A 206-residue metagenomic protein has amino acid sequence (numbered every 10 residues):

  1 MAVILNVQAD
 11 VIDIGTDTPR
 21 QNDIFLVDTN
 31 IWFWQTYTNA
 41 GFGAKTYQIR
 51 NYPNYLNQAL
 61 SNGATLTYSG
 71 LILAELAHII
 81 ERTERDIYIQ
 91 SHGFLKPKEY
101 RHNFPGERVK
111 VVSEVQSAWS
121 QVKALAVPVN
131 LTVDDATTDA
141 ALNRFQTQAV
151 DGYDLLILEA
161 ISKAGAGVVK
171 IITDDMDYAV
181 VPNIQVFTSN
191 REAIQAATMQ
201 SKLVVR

Functional and structural regions predicted by a protein language model:
M1-I72, I79-K96, Q195-M199: Short, well-structured N-terminal submotif of metal-dependent ribonuclease cores
M1-R20, R144, L158-R206: Acidic, PIN/NYN-like endoribonuclease modules and their adjacent C-terminal/linker elements
T29, G70, V150-L158: Conserved glycosyltransferase catalytic-site signature
N30, D139-N143, L156: Catalytic DNA-binding helix-loop module of base-excision-repair DNA glycosylases/AP lyases
Y47-N51, K110, E114, Y153: Soluble or luminal CAZymes and related metallo-dependent hydrolases
I49, P53, T138, D154-L158: Short, well-ordered alpha-helical scaffold segments within catalytic/effector domains
Y55-L66, L71-A149: PIN-domain endoribonuclease scaffold, especially VapC-family toxins
